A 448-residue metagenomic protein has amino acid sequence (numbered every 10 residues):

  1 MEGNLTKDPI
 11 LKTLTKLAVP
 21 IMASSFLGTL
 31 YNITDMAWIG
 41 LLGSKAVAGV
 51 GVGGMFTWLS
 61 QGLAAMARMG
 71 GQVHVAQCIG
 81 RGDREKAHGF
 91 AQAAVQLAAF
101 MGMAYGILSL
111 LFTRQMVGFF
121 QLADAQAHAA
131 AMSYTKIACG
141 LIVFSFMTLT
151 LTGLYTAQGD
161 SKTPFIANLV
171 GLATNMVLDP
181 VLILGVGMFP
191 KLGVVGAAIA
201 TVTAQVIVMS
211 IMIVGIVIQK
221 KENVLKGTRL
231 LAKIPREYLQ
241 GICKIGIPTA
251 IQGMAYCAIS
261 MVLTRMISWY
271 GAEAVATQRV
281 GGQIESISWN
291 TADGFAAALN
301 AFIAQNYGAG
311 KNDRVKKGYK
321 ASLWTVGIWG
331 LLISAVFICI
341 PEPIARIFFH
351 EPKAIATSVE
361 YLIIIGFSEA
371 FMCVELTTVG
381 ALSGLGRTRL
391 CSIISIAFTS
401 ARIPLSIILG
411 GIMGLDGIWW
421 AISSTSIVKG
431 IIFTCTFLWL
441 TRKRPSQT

Functional and structural regions predicted by a protein language model:
M1-A18, V75-L141, F189-I247, I303-S368 (+1 more regions): Short alpha-helical transmembrane segments in multi-pass integral membrane proteins
K7, L11-L30, T34, F56-L63 (+8 more regions): Residue-level signal for short hydrophobic patches within transmembrane helices of multi-pass membrane transporters
K16-D35, I137, G171, A204-V208 (+4 more regions): Transmembrane helical elements of multi-pass membrane transporters/channels
M22, F26, L30, T34 (+20 more regions): Generic alpha-helical transmembrane segments of integral inner-membrane proteins, especially permease/transport modules
F26, L30-A48, V117-A125, V181-L192 (+5 more regions): Helix-terminus/linker motif at the lipid-water interface of multi-pass membrane proteins
I39-W58, F90, A125-A130, V194-V195 (+5 more regions): Interfacial/gating helices of multi-pass transporter permease domains
V47-I107, S145-P164, T264, T277-P341 (+1 more regions): Small-residue-rich hydrophobic transmembrane alpha-helices
R68, I137-T156, P164-L172, A197-I213 (+4 more regions): Short runs within selected transmembrane alpha-helices of multi-pass transporters and secretion channels
